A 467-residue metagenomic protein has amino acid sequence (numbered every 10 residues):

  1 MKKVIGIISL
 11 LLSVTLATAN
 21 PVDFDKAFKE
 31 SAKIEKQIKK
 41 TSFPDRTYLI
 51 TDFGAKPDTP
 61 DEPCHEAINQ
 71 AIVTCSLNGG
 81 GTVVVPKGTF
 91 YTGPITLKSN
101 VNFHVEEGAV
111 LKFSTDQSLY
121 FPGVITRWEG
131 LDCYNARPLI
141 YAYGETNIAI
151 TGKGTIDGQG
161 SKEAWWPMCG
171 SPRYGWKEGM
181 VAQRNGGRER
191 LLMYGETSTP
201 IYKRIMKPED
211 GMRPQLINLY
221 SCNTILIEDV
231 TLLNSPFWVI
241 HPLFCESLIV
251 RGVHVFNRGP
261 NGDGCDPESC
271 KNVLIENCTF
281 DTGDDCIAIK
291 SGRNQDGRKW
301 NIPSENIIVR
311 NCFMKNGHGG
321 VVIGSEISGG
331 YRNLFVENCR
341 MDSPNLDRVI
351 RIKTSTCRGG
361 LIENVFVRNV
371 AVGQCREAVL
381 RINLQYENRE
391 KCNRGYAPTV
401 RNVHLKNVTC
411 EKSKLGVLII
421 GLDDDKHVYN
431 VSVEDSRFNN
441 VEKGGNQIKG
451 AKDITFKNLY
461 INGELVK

Functional and structural regions predicted by a protein language model:
K2-L12, L16-V84, T89-N102, E106-S221 (+8 more regions): Extracellular "leader-to-stem" segments immediately downstream of a signal peptide or signal-anchor in secreted/lumenal
I38, N69-T74, E337, T356-C357 (+1 more regions): Beta-rich accessory regions
L49, F53, D116, C245 (+5 more regions): Short, ordered loop/turn segments at secondary-structure junctions
I72-C75, Y91-N100, D229, W238-F244 (+7 more regions): Short, T/G/N/S-enriched strand-turn elements that build extracellular solenoid repeat scaffolds
G80, P94-I95, S114-D116, A136 (+13 more regions): Short glycine/acidic-rich loop motifs that flank beta-strands on beta-rich extracellular proteins
V84, D116-Q117, V124-T126, L226 (+5 more regions): Mature catalytic domains of secreted/periplasmic carbohydrate-active enzymes
P94, F103, S328-G330, P344 (+1 more regions): Short glycine/serine/proline-enriched coil/turn segments at secondary-structure junctions
E107-G108, T146-G154, N223-L233, E246-N257 (+7 more regions): Right-handed parallel beta-helix
